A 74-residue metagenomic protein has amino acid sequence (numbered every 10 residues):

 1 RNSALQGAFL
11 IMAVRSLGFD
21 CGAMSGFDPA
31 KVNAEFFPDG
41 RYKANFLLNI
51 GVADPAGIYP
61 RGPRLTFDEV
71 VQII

Functional and structural regions predicted by a protein language model:
R1-I74: Acidic, surface-exposed loops and disordered segments
